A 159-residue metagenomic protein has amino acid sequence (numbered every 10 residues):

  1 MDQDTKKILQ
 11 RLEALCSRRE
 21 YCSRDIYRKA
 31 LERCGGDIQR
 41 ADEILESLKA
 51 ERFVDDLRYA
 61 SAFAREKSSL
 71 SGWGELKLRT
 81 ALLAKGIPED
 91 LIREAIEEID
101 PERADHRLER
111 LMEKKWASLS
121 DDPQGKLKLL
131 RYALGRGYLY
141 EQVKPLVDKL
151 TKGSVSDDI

Functional and structural regions predicted by a protein language model:
M1-I159: An alpha-helical, amphipathic repeat domain used for nucleic-acid recognition, typified by the mTERF helical solenoid
